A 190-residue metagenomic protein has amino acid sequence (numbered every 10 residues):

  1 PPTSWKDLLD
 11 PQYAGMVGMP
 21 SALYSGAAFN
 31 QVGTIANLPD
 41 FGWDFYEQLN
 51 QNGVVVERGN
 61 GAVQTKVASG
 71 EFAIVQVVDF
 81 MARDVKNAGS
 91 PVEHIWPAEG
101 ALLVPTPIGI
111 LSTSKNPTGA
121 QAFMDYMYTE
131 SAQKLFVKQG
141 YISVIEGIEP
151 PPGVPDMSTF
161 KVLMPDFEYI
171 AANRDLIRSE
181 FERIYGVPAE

Functional and structural regions predicted by a protein language model:
P1-F72: Extracytoplasmic ligand-binding site segments that recognize negatively charged/polar headgroups
W5, V63-Q64, A82, A120 (+1 more regions): Short, hydrophobic alpha-helical packing/hinge segments within bilobed ligand-binding/sensory domains
G15-Y24, Y126-P150: Periplasmic-binding protein-like
G33-A36, P105-P117, L135-F136: A bilobed periplasmic-binding-protein/Venus flytrap-type ligand-binding module shared by bacterial periplasmic
Y46-N50, V56-E57, A88-S112, G147-I148: Periplasmic-binding protein-like
A73-P91, G140: A ligand-binding cleft/hinge motif common to bilobed small-molecule-binding domains
F123: Substrate/cofactor-recognition hotspot
G153-E190: Extracellular/periplasmic bilobal clamshell ligand-binding domains
